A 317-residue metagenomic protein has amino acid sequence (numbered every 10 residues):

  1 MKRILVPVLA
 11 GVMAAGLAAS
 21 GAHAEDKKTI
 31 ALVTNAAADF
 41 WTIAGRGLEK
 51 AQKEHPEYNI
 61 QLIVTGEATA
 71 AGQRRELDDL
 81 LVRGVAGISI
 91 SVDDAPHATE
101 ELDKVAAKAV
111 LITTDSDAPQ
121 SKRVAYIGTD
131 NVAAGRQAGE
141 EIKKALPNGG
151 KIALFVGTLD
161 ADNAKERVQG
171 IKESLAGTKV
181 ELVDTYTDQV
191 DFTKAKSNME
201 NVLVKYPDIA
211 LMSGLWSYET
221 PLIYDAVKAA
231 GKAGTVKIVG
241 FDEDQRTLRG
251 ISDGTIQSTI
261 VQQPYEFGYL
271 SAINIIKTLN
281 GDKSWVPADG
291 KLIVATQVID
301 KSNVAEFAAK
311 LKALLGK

Functional and structural regions predicted by a protein language model:
M1-V8: Bacterial N-terminal signal peptides that target proteins for export
R3, M13, A22-K317: A residue-level marker of the well-folded mature domains of exported/periplasmic proteins
V8-G16: Bacterial N-terminal signal peptides
